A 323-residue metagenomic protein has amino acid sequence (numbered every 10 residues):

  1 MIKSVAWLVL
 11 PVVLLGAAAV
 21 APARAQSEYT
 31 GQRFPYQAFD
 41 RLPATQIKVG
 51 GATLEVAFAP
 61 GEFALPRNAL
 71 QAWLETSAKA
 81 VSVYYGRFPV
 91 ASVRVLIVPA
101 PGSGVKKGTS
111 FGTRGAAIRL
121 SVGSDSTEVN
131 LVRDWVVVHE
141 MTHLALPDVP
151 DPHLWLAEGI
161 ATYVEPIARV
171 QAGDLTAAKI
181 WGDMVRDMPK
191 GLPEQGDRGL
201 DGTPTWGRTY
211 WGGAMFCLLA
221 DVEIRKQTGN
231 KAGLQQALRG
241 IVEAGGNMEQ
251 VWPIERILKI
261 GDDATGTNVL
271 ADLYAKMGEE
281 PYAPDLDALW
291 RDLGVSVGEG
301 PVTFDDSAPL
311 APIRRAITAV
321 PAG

Functional and structural regions predicted by a protein language model:
I2, A6, N247-G323: Beta/coil-rich, acidic/histidine-enriched accessory regions frequently appended to metallopeptidases
L8-A17: Bacterial N-terminal signal peptides
A17-A25: Boundary at the C-terminal end of the N-terminal hydrophobic targeting segment
Q26-D40: Long, contiguous juxta-domain segments that are non-catalytic but functionally important
P43-V149, H153: Juxtacatalytic substrate-recognition/specificity segment
A64-T76, T127-V132, D151, W155 (+5 more regions): Soluble non-cytosolic domains of exported or imported proteins
Y84-L96, D148-L154, A172-I180, K231-A237 (+1 more regions): Surface-exposed patches in mature extracellular/periplasmic domains of secreted proteins
P152-D221, Q227-T228, L234, E243-M248: Acidic/His/Gly-enriched intrinsically disordered linker/tail segments that often contain short helix/coil "MoRF-like"
